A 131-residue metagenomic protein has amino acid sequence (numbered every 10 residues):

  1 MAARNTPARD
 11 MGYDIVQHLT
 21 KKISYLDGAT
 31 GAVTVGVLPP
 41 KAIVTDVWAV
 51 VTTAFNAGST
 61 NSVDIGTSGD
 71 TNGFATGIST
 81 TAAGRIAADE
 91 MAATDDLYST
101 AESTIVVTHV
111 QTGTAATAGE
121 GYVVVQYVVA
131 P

Functional and structural regions predicted by a protein language model:
A2-P131: Surface-exposed, low-hydrophobicity beta-strand/loop segments enriched in small/polar/acidic residues
